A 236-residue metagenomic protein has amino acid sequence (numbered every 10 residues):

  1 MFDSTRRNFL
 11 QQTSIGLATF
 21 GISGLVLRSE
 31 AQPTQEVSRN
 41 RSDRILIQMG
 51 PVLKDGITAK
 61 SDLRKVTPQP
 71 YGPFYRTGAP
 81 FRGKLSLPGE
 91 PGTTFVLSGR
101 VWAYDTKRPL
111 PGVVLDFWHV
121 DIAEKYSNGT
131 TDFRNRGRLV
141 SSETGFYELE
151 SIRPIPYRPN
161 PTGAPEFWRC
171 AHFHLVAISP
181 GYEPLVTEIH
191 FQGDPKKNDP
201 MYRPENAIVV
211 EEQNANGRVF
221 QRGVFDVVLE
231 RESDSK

Functional and structural regions predicted by a protein language model:
M1-F20: N-terminal secretory signal peptides and thylakoid transit peptides that target proteins across membranes
S23-R28: C-terminal segment of classical bacterial N-terminal signal peptides
S29-P33: Boundary at the C-terminal end of the N-terminal hydrophobic targeting segment
E36-N214, R218-K236: Beta-strand-dominated extracellular/periplasmic modules and repeats in secreted or surface-exposed proteins
